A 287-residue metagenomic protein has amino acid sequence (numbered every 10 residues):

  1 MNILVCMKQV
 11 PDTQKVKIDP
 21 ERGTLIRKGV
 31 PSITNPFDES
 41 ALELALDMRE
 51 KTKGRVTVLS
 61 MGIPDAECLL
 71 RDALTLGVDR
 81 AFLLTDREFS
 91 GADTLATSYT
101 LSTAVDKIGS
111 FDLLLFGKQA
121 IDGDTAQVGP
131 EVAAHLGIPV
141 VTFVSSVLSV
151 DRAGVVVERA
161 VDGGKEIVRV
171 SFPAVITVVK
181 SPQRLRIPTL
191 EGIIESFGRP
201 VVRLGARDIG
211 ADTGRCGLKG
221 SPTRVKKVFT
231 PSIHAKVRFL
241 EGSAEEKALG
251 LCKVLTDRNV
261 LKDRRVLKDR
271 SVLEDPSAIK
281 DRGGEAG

Functional and structural regions predicted by a protein language model:
M1-G287: N-terminal glycine-rich FAD/FM-binding segment characteristic of electron-transfer flavoproteins
